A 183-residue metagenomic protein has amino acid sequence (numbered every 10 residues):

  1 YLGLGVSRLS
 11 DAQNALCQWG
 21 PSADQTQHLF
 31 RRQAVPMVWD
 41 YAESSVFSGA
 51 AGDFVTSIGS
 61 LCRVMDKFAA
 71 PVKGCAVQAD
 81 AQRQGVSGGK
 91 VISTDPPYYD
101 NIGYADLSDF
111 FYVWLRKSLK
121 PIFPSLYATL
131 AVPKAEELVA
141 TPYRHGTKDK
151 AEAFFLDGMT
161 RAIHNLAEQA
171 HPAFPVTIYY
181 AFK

Functional and structural regions predicted by a protein language model:
Y1-G89, P97, N101-K148, A162 (+1 more regions): Nucleic-acid modification enzymes, centered on SAM-dependent nucleic-acid methyltransferases
K150-F154: Extended, compositionally biased non-globular segments
L156-F174: A short glycine-rich, Lys/Arg-flanked "PGG" loop and its adjoining helix->strand segment in the class I
